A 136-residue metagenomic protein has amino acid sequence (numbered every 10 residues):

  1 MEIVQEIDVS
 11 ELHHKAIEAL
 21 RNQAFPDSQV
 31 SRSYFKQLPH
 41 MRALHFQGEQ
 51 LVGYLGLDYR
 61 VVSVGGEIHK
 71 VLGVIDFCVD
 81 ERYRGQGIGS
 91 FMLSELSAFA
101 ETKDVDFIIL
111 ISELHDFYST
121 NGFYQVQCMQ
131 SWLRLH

Functional and structural regions predicted by a protein language model:
M1-I3: Extreme N-terminal starter segment of soluble prokaryotic enzymes
Q5-C78: A conserved beta-strand-loop-helix scaffold within acyl/acetyltransferase catalytic domains
F46, Q50, A98-D104: Secondary-structure boundary elements
V74-R84, E113-L114: A short, internal acetyl-CoA/4′-phosphopantetheine-binding micro-motif in the GNAT/acyltransferase core
I75, R84, E101-T102, T120: Acidic/histidine-enriched, beta-strand-rich ligand/metal-binding domains
V79, G85-A98: Conserved acetyl-CoA-binding loop-helix of GNAT-fold acetyltransferases
S90, I111-S112: Short, amphipathic alpha-helical segments
T102-D106, S112-L135: Conserved active-site alpha-helix within GNAT-family acetyltransferase domains
